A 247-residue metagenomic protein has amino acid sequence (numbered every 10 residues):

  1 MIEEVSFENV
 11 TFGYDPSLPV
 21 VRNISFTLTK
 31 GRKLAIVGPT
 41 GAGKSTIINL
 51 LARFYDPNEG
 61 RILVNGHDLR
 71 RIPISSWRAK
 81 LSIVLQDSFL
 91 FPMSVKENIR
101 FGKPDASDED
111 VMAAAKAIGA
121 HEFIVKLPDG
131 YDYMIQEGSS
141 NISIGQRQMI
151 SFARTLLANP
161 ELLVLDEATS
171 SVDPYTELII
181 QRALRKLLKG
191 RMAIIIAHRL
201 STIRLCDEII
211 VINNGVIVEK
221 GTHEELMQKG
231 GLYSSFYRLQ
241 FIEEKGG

Functional and structural regions predicted by a protein language model:
M1-G247: ABC-type nucleotide-binding domain
